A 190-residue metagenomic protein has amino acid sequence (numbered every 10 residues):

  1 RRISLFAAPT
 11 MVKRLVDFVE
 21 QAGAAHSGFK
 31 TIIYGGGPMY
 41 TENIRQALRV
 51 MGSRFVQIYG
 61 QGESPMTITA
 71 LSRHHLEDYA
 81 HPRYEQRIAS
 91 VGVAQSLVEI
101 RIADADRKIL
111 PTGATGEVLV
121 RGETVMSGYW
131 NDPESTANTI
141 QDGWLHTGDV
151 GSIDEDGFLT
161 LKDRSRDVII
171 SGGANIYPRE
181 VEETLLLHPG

Functional and structural regions predicted by a protein language model:
R1, P9-R14, F18, I176-T184: ATP-dependent adenylate-forming carboxylate-activation enzymes
R2-A7, V16-Q86, E99, D106: Gly/Ser/Thr-rich phosphate-binding loop
L5, G122, S127-G128, S135 (+1 more regions): AMP-binding/adenylate-forming catalytic core of the ANL superfamily
T10-V12, M39, V125: Alpha-helix capping/helix-boundary segments
K13, S64, K108, G116 (+3 more regions): Glycine-centered loop/turn positions within well-structured domains that cap or flank conserved ligand/cofactor-binding
G36, G60, G92, D149 (+1 more regions): Active-site glycine-centered loops adjacent to acidic/histidine catalytic or metal-binding residues that shape
S90-L97, A105-T139, A174-I176: Conserved ATP/PPi-binding loop(s) of AMP-dependent carboxylate-activating enzymes
A103-D104, T147, I153: Hydrophobic alpha-helical segments, especially N-terminal targeting/anchoring helices
